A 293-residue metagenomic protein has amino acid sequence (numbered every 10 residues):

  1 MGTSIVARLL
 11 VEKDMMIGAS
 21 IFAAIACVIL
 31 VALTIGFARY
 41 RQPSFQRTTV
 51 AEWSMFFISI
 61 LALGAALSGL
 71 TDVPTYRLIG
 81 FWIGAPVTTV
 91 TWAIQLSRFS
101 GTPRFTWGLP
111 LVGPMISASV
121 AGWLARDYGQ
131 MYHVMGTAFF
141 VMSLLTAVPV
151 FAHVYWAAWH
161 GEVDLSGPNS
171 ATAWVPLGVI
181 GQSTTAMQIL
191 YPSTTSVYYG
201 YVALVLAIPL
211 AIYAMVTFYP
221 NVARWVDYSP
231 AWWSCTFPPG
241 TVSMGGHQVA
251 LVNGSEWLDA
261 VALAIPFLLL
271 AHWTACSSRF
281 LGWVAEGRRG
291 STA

Functional and structural regions predicted by a protein language model:
M1-A7, Y40-A65, F81, S97-W123 (+6 more regions): Juxtamembrane helix-loop boundaries in multi-pass membrane proteins
M1-F37, F45: N-terminal signal-anchor module of multipass membrane proteins
M16-I17, Q130-H133, Y191-Y199, N221-D227 (+1 more regions): Extracellular/periplasmic helix-loop-helix junctions in multi-pass membrane proteins
M16-I29, D72-T89, V134-P149, V197-I208 (+1 more regions): Structural signature of hydrophobic alpha-helical transmembrane segments
I25-R41, G84-F99, T146-G161, P209-Y219: Hydrophobic, membrane-facing alpha-helical anchors
T34, F151-A158, A173-A186, L204-Y219 (+1 more regions): Predominantly late transmembrane helices and immediately cytosolic-facing juxtamembrane segments
G69, T88-G101, V120-M131, L145-D164 (+2 more regions): Internal transmembrane alpha-helix with an interfacial aromatic "cap," most often the third helix
Q188, S196-W225, W232, T241-S243 (+1 more regions): Long, repeat-rich segments with strong aromatic
